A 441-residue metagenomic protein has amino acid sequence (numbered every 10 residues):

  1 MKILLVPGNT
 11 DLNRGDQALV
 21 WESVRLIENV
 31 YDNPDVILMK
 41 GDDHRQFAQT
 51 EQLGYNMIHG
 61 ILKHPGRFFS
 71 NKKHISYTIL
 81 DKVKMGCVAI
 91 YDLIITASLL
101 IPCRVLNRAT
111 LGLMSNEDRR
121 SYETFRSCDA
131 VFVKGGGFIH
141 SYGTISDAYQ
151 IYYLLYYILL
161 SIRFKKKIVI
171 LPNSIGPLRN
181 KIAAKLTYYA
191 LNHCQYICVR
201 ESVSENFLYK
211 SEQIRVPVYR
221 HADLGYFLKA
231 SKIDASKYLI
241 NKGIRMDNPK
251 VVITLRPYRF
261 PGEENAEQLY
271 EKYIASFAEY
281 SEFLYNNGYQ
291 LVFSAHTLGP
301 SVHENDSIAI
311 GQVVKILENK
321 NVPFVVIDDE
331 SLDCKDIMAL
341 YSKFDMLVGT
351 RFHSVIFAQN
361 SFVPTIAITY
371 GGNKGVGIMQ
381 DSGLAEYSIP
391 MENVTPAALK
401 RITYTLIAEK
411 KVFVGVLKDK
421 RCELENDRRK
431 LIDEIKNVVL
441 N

Functional and structural regions predicted by a protein language model:
M1-N441: Active-site anion-handling motifs in enzyme catalytic cores
